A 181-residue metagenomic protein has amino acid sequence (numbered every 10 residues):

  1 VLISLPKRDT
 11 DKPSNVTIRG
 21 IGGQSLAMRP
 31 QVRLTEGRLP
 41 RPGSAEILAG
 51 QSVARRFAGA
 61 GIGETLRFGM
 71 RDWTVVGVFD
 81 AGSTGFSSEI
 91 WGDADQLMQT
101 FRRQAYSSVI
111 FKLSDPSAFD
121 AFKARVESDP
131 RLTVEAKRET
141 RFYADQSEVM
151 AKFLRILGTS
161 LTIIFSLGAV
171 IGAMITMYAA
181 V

Functional and structural regions predicted by a protein language model:
L2-P42, V75, W91-A94: The feature marks short, hydrophobic/small-residue-biased sequence motifs that occur predominantly
D11-I18, R29, P42-E46, G61 (+4 more regions): Extracytoplasmic
G22, A49-G50, D93, E139: A secondary-structure boundary/capping signal
G23-P30, R103-V109, T162-G168: Short, basic, helix/turn surface patches
Q24-Q31, A49-G63: Short, solvent-exposed hinge/capping segments at secondary-structure junctions
L39, R55, T65-T74, V78-T159: Mechanotransmission and gating elements of multispan inner-membrane complexes involved in transport and envelope
A151-V181: Hydrophobic alpha-helical transmembrane segments of multi-pass inner-membrane transport and secretion
